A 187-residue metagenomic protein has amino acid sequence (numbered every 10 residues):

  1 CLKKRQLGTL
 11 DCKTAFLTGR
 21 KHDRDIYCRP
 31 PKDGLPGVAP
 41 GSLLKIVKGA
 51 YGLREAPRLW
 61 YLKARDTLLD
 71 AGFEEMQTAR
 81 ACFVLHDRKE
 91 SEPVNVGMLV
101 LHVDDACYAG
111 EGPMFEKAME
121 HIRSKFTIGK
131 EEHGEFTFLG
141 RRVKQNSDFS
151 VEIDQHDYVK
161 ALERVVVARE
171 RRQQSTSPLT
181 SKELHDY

Functional and structural regions predicted by a protein language model:
C1-Y187: Long, low-complexity, charge-biased intrinsically disordered regions
